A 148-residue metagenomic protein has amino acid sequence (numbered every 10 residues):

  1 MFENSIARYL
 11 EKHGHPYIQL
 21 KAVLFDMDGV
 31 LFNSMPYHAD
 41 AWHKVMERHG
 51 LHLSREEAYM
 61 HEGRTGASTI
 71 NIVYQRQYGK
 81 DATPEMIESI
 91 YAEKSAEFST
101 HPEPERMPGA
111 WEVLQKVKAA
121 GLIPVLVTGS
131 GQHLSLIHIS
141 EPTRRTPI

Functional and structural regions predicted by a protein language model:
F2-E57: Active-site neighborhood of HAD-like aspartate-dependent phosphohydrolases
H13-G14, S99-L126, Q132: Short, acidic loop-to-helix structural element flanking the phosphoryl-transfer center in phosphate-processing enzymes
M27-G29, V117, S135: Hydrophobic packing within well-folded, soluble alpha/beta domains
F32, G63, T128-G129: Active-site-adjacent beta-strand anchor residues
M35-D40, A67, Q132, L136: Short, surface-exposed alpha-helical segments at coil->helix boundaries
D40, V45-Y78, T100: Alpha-helical substrate-recognition element adjacent to the catalytic core
G63-F98, P108-W111, Q115-A119: A metal-dependent, Asp-based hydrolase signature
I137-I148: Single conserved hydrophobic/aromatic residue that forms the stacking wall/gate of nucleotide- or nucleobase-binding
